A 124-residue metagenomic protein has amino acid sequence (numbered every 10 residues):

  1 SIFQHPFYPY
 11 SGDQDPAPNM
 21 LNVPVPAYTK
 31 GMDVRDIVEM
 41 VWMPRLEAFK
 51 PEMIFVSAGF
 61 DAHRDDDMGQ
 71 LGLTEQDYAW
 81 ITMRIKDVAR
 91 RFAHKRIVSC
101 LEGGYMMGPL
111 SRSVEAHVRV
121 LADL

Functional and structural regions predicted by a protein language model:
S1-L124: A general "terminal functional-core" signal
